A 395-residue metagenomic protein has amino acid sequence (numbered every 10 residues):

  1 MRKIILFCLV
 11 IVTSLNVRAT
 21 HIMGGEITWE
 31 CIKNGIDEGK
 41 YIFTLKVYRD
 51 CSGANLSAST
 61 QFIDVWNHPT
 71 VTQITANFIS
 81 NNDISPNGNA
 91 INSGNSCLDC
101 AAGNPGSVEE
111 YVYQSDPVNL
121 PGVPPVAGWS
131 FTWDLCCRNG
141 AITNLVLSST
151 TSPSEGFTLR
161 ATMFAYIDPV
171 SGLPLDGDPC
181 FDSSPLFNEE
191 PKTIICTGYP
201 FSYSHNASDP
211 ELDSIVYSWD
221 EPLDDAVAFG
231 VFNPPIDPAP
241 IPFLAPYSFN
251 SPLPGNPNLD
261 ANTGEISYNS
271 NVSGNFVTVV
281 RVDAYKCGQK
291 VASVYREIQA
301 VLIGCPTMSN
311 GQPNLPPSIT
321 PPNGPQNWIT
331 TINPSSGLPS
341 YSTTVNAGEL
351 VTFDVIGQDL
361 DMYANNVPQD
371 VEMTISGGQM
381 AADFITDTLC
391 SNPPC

Functional and structural regions predicted by a protein language model:
M1-M23: Bacterial Sec-dependent N-terminal signal peptides
A19-P394: Long, compositionally biased, intrinsically disordered segments
